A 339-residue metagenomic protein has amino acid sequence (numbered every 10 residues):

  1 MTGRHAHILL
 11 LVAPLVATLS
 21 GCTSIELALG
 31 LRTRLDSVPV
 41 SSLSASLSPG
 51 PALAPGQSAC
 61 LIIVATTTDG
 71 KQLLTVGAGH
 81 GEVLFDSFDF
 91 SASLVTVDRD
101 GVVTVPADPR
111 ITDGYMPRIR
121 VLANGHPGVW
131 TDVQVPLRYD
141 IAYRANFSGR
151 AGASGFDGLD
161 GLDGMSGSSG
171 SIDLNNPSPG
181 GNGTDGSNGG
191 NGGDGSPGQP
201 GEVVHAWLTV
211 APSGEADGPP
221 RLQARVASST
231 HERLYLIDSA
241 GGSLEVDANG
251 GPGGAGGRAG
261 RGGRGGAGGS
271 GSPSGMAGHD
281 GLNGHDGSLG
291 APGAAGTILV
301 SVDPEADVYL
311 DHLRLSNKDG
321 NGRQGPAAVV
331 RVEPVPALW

Functional and structural regions predicted by a protein language model:
M1-L10: Bacterial N-terminal signal peptides that target proteins for export
L19-G21: C-terminal motif of bacterial Sec signal peptides marking the signal peptidase cleavage site
T23-C60, T68, T131-F156: Short S/T/G/P-enriched beta-strand
Q57-Q72, V204-L208: Beta-strand-rich structural segments
T66-V95, G218-L222, A240-L244: Short flexible loop/turn segments that cap and initiate beta-strands
P106-Y115: Surface-exposed, short loops/turns at beta-strand junctions within beta-sandwich domains
L122-V133: Short, exposed coil/turn segments at beta-strand boundaries within extracellular/luminal domains
A142-E202, P219-T297, Y309-W339: Glycine-centered low-complexity coil/loop motifs and glycine-rich tracts, especially the flexible linkers
